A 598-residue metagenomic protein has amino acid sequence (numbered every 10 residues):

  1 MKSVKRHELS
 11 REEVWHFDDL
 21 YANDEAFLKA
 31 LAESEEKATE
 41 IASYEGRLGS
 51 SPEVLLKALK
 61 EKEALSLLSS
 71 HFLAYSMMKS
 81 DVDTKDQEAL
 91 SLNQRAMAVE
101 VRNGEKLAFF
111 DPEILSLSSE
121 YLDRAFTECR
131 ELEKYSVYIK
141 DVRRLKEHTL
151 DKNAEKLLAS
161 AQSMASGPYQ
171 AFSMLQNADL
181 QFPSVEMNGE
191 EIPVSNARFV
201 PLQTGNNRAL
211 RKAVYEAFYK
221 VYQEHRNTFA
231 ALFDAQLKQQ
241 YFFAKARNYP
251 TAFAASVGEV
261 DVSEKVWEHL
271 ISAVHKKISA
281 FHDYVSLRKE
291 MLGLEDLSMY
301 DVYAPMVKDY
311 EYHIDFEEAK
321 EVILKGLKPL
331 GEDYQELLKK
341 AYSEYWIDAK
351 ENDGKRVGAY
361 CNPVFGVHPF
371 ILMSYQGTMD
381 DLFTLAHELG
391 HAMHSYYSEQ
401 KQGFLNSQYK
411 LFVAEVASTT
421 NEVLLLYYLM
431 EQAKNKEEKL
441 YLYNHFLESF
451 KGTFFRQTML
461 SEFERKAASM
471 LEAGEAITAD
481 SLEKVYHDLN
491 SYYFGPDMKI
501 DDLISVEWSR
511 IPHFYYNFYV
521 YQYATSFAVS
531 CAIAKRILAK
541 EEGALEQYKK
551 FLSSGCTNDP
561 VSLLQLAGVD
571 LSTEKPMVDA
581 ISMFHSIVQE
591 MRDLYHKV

Functional and structural regions predicted by a protein language model:
M1-D309, L594-K597: A well-structured
E8-L9, D18, F110, I114-L115 (+6 more regions): C-terminal, non-catalytic "cap/extension" segments appended to globular domains
N248, Q376-Y396, S418, V423 (+2 more regions): Active-site recognition of the HExxH zinc-binding catalytic motif
M291-P329, Q335, H394, Y441 (+3 more regions): Long, K/E/R/D-enriched contiguous segments that form extended
Y312-F316, G366-A386: Short pre-active-site segment immediately N-terminal to the catalytic Zn-binding motif
Y312-I314, I347-V367: Catalytic zinc-binding patch centered on the HExxH motif and its immediate surroundings that defines zinc-dependent
K325, P329-E336, A359-N362, H391 (+2 more regions): Conserved helix-loop functional segments at active or binding sites
Y409-E437, F446-E448, G452, S526: Post-HExxH zinc-binding segment in Zn-dependent metallohydrolases
